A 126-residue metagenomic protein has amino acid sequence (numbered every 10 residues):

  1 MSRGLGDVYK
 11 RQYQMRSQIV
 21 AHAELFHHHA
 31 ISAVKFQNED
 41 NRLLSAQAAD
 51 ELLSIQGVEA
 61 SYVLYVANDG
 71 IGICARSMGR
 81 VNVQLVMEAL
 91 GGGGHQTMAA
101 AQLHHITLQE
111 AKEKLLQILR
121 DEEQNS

Functional and structural regions predicted by a protein language model:
M1-Y9: Single conserved hydrophobic/aromatic residue that forms the stacking wall/gate of nucleotide- or nucleobase-binding
K10-R11, M15: Conserved ATP-utilizing enzyme core subdomain
E24-S126: Gly/His-enriched, cation/cofactor- and phosphate-binding structural elements
